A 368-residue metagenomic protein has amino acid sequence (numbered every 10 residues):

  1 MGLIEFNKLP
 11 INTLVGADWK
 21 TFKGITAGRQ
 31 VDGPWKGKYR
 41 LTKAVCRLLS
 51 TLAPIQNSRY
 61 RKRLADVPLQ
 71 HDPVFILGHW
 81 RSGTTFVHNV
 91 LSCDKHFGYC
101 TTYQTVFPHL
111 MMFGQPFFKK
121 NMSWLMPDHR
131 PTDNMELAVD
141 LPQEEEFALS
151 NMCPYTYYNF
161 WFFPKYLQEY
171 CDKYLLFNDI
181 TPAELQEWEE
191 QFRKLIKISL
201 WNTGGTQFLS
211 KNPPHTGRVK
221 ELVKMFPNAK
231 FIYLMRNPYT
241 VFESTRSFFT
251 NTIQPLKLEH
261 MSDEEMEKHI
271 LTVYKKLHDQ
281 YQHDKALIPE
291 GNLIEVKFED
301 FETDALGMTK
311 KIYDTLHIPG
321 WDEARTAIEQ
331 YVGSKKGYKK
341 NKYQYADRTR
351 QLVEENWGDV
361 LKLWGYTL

Functional and structural regions predicted by a protein language model:
M1-Q56, L64, Y174-N178, A183-E189 (+2 more regions): PAPS-dependent sulfotransferases, especially Golgi type II membrane carbohydrate sulfotransferases
I55-I76, T105-H109, G114-Q115: N-terminal signal-anchor transmembrane helix
I76-C93: Glycine-rich phosphate-binding P-loop
L77-H79, L209-P213, F298: Short His-Asn-centered micro-motif
C93-Y103: Post-Walker A helix-loop "phosphate-sensing" segment adjacent to the P-loop in P-loop NTPases
V106-F208: PAPS-dependent sulfation machinery
I196, L209-K211, V219, A305: Ligand-binding pocket scaffold of soluble enzyme catalytic domains
K211, L222-S247: Conserved phosphate-donor/acceptor-positioning beta-strand/loop module used by diverse small-molecule
